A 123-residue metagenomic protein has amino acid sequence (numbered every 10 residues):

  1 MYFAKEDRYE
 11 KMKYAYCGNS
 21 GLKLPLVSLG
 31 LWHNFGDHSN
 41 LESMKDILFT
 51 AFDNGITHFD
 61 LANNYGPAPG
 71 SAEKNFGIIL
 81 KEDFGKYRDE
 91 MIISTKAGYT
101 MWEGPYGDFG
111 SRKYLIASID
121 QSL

Functional and structural regions predicted by a protein language model:
M1-I92: N-terminal binding-site loop/beta-alpha segment at the start of enzyme catalytic domains that lines or forms
N75-I79, K96, Y114-Q121: Generic beta-strand or strand-like secondary-structure segments
K96-W102: Substrate-binding cleft and catalytic face of glycoside hydrolase catalytic domains, especially the flexible beta-alpha
W102-L123: Glycine/proline-rich, positively charged, aromatic-decorated active-site loop/lid region on the catalytic face
